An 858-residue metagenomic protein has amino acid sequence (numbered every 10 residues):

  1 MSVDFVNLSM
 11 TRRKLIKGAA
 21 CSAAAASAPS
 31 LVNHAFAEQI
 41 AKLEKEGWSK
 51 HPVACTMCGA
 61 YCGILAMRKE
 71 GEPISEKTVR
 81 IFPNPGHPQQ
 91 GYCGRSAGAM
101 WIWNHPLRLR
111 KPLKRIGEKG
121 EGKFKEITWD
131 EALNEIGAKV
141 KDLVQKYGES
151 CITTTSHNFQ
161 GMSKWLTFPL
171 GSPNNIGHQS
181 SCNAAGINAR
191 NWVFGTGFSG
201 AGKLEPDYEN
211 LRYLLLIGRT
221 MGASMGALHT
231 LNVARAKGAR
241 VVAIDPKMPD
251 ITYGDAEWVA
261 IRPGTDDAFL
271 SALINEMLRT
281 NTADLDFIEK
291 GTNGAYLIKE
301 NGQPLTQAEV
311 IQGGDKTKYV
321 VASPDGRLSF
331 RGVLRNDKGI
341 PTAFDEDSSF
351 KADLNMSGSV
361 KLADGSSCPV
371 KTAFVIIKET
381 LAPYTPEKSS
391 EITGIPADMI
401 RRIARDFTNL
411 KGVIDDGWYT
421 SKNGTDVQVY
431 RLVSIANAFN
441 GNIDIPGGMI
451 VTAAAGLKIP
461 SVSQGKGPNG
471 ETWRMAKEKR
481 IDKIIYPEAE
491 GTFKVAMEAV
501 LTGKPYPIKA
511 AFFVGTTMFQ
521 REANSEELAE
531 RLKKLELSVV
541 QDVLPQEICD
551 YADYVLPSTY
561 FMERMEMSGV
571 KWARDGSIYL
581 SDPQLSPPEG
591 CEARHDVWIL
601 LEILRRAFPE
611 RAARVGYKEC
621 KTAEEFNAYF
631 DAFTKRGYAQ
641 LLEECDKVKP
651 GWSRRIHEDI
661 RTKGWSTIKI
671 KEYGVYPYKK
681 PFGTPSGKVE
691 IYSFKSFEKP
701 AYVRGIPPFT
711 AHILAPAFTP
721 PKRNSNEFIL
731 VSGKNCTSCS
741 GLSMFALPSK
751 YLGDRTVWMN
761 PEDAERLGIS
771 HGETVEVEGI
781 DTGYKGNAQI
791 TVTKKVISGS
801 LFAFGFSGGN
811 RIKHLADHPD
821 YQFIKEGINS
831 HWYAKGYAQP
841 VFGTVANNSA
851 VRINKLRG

Functional and structural regions predicted by a protein language model:
S2, K164-A239, A243-I244, A268 (+7 more regions): Extended redox/cofactor-interaction regions of prokaryotic respiratory oxidoreductases
S2-D286, K290-G358, G365, P369-A373 (+5 more regions): N-terminal export/assembly segments and adjacent metallocofactor-ligating motifs of anaerobic energy-metabolism
A26, R80, A283-F287, I400-R401 (+12 more regions): Acidic/polar loop patches that form or flank catalytic/metal-binding clefts of enzymes that bind anionic ligands
L133-S150, L204-L211, T380, R401-I414 (+1 more regions): Glycine-rich phosphate/diphosphate-binding loops that line cofactor/substrate pockets in enzymes
C151-N158, K388-I395, G417-T425, G456-L457 (+1 more regions): Conserved short loop/turn motifs at secondary-structure junctions
S156-N158, K290-N293, D406, M449-P460 (+1 more regions): A glycine-rich phosphate-binding loop feature that marks nucleotide/adenosyl-phosphate handling sites
D250, Q546-S581: Flexible glycine/proline-rich, aromatic-decorated loop/lid segments
Q584, R594-P650, L742, L747-W758 (+1 more regions): Long, contiguous, secondary-structure-rich segments that constitute the structural scaffold of globular domains
